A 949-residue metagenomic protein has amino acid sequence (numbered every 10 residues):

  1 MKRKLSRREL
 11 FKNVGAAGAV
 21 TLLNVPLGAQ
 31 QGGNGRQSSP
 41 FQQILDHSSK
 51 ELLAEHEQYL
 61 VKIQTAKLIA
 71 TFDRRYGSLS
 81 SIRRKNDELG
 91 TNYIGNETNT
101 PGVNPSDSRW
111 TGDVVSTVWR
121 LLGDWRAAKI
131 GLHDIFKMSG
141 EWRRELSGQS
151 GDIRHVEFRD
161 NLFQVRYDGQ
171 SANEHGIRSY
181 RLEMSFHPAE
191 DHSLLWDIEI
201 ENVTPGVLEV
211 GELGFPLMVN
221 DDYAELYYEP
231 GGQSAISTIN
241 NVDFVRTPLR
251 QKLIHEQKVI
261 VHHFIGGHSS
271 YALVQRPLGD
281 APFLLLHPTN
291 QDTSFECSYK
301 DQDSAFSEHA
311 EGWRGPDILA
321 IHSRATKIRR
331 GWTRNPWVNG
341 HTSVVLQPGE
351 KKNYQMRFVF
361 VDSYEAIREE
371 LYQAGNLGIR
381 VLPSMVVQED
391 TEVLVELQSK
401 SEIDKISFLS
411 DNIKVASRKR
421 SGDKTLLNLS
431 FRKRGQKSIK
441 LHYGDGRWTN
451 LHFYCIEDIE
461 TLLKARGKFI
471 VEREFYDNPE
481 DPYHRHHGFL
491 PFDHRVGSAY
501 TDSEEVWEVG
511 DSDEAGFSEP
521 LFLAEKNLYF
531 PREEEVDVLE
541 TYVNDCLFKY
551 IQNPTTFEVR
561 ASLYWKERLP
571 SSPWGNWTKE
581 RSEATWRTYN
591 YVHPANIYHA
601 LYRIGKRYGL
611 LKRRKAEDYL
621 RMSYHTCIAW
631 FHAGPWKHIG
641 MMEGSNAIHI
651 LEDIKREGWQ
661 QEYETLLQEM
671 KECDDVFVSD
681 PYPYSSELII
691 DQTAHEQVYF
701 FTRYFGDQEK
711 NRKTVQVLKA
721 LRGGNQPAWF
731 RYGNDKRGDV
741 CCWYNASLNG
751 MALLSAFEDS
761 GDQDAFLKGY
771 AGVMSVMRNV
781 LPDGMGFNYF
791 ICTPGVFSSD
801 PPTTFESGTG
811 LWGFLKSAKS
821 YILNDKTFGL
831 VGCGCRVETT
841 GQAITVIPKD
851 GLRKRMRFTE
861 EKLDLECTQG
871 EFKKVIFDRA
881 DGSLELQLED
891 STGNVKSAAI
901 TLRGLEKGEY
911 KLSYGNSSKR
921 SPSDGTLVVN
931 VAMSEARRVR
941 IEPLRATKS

Functional and structural regions predicted by a protein language model:
E9-Q30: N-terminal export signals
P40-F41, H56-N173, L226, G232-N241 (+3 more regions): Acidic-aromatic substrate-binding/catalytic surfaces of carbohydrate-active enzymes
K67, V344-D362, E935-E942: Short Pro-Gly-centered flexible turn/kink motifs
R75, G176-Y180, A189-S269, R447 (+1 more regions): Acidic (Asp/Glu-rich), glycine- and aromatic
D222-Y228, E369-T391, W448-P491: Low-complexity, Pro/Ser/Thr- and charge-rich linker/hinge segments at domain boundaries
S363-E365, P922-S949: C-terminal beta-strand-rich structural cap/linker in extracellular carbohydrate-active enzymes
I470-L754: Catalytic cores of extracellular degradative/oxidative enzymes
G808, W812-G908, T926-R940: Carbohydrate-binding surface patches
